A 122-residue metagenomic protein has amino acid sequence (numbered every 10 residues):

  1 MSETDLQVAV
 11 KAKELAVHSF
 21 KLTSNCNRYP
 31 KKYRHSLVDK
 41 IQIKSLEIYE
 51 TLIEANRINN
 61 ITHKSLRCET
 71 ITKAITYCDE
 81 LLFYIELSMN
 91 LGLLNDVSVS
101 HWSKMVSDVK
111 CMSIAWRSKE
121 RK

Functional and structural regions predicted by a protein language model:
M1-K122: Amphipathic alpha-helical assembly/interaction segments
